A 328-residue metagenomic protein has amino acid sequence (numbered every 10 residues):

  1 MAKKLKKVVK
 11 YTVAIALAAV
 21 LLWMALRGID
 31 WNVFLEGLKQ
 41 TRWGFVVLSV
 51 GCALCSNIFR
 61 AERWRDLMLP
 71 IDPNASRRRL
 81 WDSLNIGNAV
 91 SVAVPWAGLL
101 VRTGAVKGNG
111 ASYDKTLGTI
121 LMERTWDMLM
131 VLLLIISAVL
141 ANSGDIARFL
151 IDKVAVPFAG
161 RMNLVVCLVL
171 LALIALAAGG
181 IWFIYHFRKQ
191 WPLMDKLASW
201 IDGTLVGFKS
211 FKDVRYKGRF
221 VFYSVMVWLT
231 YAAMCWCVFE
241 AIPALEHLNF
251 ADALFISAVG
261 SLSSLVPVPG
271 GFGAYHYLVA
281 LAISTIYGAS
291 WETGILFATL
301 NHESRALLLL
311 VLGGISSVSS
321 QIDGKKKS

Functional and structural regions predicted by a protein language model:
M1-N85, A141, I146-L265, S304-S328: Predominantly cytoplasmic-facing regulatory/coupling regions of multi-pass membrane proteins
E62, D66, N85, A97 (+3 more regions): Transmembrane helical bundles of ABC transporters
I71-S76, V106-T116, S284-E292, S320 (+1 more regions): Juxtamembrane helix-boundary/capping and inter-helix hinge elements in multi-pass membrane proteins
N74, N85-V101, F208: Short intracellular "coupling" helices and adjacent cytoplasmic loop segments at the cytosolic face of multi-pass
R77-L80, A97-L99, G110-T125, A289-L300: Membrane-interface alpha-helices at helix entry/exit sites of multi-pass transporters
I86-A93, L117-L140, L296-L312: Membrane-embedded alpha-helical segments of transport systems, primarily multispan ion/solute transporters
G87-P95, F255-H276: Transmembrane alpha-helix interface/packing and boundary motifs in multi-pass membrane proteins, characterized by
A97-N109, P269-T285: Re-entrant/interfacial helical elements at transmembrane boundaries that shape and gate the permeation pathway
